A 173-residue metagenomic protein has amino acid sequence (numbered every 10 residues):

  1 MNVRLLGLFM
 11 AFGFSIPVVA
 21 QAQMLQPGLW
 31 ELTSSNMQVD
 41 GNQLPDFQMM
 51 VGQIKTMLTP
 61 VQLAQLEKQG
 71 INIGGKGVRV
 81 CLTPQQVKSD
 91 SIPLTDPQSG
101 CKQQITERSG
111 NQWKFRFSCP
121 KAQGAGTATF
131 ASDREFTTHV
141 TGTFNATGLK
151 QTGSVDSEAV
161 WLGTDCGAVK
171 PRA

Functional and structural regions predicted by a protein language model:
M1-L5: Positively charged n-region of N-terminal signal peptides that target proteins for export
G7-P17: Bacterial N-terminal signal peptides
A22-A173: Subset-of-secretome marker
